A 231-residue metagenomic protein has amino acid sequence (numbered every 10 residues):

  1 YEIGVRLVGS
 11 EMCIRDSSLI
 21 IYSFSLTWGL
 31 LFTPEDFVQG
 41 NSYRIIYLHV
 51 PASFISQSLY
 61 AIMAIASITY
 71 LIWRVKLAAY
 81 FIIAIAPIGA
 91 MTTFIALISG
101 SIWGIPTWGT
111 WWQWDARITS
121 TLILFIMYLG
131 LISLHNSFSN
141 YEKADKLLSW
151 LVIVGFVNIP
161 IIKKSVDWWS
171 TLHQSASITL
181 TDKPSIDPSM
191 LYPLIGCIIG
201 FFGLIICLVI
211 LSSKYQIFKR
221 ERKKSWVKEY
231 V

Functional and structural regions predicted by a protein language model:
Y1-G9, I14: Single conserved hydrophobic/aromatic residue that forms the stacking wall/gate of nucleotide- or nucleobase-binding
I20-F37: Alpha-helical transmembrane segments of multi-pass membrane proteins
G40-Y47, T107-S120, A144-L148: Non-cytosolic membrane-interface motifs at loop->transmembrane helix junctions
P51-A66, I123-H135, Y192-I210: Hydrophobic cores of alpha-helical transmembrane segments in multi-pass inner/ER membrane proteins, independent
I88-S133: Membrane-interface helix-loop-helix modules in multi-pass inner-membrane proteins
L148-K164: Hydrophobic alpha-helical membrane-insertion segments
W168-G203, W226-V231: Membrane-interface transmembrane-helix boundary segments in multi-pass integral membrane proteins
K214-V231: Extramembrane terminal tails and long inter-domain/linker segments of multi-pass membrane proteins
